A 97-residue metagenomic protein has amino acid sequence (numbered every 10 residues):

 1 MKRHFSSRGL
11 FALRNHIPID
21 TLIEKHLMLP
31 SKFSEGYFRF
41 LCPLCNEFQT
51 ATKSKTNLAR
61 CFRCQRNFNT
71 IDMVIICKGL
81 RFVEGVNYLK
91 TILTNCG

Functional and structural regions predicted by a protein language model:
M1-G97: N-terminal structured subdomain of primase-like DNA metabolism proteins
